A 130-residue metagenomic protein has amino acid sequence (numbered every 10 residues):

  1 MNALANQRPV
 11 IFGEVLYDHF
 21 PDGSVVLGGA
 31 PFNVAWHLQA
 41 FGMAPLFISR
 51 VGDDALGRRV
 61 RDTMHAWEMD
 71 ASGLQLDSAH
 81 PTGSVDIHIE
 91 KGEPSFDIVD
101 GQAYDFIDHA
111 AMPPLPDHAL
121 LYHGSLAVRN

Functional and structural regions predicted by a protein language model:
M1-D70: Glycine-rich phosphate/adenosyl-contacting loop at the front of the ribokinase-like
M1-V10, T63-A66, A71-L76, E90-N130: Ribokinase/PfkB-type carbohydrate-kinase core domain
G28, H80, D117: Exposed loop/turn and edge beta-strand positions of beta-sandwich/beta-sheet ligand-binding modules
G52, S72-P81: Beta-strand->loop->alpha-helix junctions that form or flank phosphate-binding loops in nucleotide-handling enzymes
L56-G57, P81-G83: Short secondary-structure boundary/hinge segments and terminal tails
S84-H88: Short beta-strand scaffold segments in enzyme catalytic cores
